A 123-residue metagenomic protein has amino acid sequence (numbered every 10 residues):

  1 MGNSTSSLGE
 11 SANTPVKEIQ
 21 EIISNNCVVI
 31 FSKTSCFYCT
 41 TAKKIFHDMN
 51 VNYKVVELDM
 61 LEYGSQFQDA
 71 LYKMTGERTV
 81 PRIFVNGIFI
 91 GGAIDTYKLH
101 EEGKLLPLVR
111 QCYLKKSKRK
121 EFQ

Functional and structural regions predicted by a protein language model:
M1-S24, R119-Q123: N-terminal leader/targeting and pre-domain segments
P15, S24, S35-Y38, A42 (+5 more regions): Alpha-helical interaction elements in eukaryotic regulators
P15-V56: Local sequence-structure signature of Cys/Sec-based thiol-disulfide redox active-site neighborhoods
S32-K33, R82, G91: Conserved, well-structured core segments
A42-K44, L58, N86, D95-T96: Short coil/turn segments at secondary-structure boundaries
N52-F67: Thiol-based oxidoreductase modules, predominantly thioredoxin-like and allied folds used for disulfide exchange
K73-T79: Thiol/disulfide oxidoreductase modules built on the thioredoxin-like
V85-F122: Non-catalytic, surface beta->alpha helical segment in thiol-disulfide oxidoreductase systems
